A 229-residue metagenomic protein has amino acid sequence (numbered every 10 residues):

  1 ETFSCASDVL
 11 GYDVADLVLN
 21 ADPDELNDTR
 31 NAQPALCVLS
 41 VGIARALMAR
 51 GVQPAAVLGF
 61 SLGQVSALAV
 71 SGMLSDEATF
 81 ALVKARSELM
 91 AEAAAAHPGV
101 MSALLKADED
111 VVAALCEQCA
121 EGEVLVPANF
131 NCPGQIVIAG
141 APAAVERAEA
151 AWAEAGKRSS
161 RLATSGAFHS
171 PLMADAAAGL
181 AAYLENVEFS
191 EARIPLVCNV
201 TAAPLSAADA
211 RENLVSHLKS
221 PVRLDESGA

Functional and structural regions predicted by a protein language model:
E1-V52, E185-A229: Acyltransferase/transacylase module recognition
D8-Y12, S71-P221: Alpha/beta catalytic cores of group-transfer enzymes, especially the acyltransferase/condensing modules of polyketide
D16-V18, N27, L58, F80 (+3 more regions): Generic structural signal for individual residues within well-ordered alpha-helical segments across diverse proteins
L19-L26, S66, K157-L162: A short small-residue
N20, F60-S61, S165, V197: Residue-level "edge-of-site" marker
Q33-A103: Gly/Ser-rich oxyanion-binding loop with an adjacent helix/lid that shapes the negatively charged ligand pocket
